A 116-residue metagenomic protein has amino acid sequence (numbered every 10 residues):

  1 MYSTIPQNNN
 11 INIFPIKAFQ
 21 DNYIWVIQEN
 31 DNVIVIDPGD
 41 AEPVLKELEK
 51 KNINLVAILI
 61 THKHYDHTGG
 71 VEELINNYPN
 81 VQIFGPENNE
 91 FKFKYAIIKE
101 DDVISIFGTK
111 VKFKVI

Functional and structural regions predicted by a protein language model:
M1-N8, Q28, N32-P38, K51: Metallo-beta-lactamase
Y2, I13, E90: Residue-level detector of functional hotspots within protein domains
N8-I11, K92-K94: A short helix-to-beta-strand connector/capping loop
N9-I11, N22, N77: Short linear motifs in intrinsically disordered/low-complexity regions
N10-P15, V111-K112: Short, hydrophobic/aromatic-rich segments at coil-to-beta transitions
P15-I16, D31: Generic secretory/membrane-interface signal
F19-Q20, V33, D40-K114: Active-site HxH/HxHxD metal-binding segment of metal-dependent hydrolases
Y23-I27: Short beta-strand scaffold segments in enzyme catalytic cores
